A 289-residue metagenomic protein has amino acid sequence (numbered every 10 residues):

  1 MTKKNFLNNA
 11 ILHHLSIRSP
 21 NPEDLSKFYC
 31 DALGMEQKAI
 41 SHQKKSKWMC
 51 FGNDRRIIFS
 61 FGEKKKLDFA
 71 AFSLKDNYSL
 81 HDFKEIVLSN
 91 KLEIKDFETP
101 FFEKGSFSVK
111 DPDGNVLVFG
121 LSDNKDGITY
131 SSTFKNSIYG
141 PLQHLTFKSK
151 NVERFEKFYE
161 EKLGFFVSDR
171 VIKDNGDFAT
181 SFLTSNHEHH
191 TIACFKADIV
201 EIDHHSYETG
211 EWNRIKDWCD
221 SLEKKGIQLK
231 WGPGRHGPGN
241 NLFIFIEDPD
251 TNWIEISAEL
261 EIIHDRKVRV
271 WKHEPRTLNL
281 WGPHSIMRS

Functional and structural regions predicted by a protein language model:
M1-E23, L67-F72, N124-R154, F166-S168 (+3 more regions): N-terminal beta-strand motif that seeds the catalytic metal site of vicinal oxygen chelate
T2-N5, E85-P141, S181-L183, G226-S289: Vicinal oxygen chelate
L7-R55, G105-S108, F147-H190: Core segments of cupin and vicinal oxygen chelate
I11-P20, G62-I86, G105-K110, P141-K150 (+2 more regions): Vicinal oxygen chelate
L25-C30, V87, G114, F155 (+4 more regions): Conserved active-site tyrosine of GNAT-family acetyltransferases
D31, C194-K196, R214-C219, K224-Q228 (+2 more regions): Long compositionally biased, domain-poor regions of proteins
G34-D68, V116-D123, D169-D203, T209-W212 (+2 more regions): Conserved short beta-strand elements that form part of the metal-binding/catalytic scaffold of enzyme active sites
E153, E160-K162, F166, D174 (+4 more regions): Double-stranded beta-helix
